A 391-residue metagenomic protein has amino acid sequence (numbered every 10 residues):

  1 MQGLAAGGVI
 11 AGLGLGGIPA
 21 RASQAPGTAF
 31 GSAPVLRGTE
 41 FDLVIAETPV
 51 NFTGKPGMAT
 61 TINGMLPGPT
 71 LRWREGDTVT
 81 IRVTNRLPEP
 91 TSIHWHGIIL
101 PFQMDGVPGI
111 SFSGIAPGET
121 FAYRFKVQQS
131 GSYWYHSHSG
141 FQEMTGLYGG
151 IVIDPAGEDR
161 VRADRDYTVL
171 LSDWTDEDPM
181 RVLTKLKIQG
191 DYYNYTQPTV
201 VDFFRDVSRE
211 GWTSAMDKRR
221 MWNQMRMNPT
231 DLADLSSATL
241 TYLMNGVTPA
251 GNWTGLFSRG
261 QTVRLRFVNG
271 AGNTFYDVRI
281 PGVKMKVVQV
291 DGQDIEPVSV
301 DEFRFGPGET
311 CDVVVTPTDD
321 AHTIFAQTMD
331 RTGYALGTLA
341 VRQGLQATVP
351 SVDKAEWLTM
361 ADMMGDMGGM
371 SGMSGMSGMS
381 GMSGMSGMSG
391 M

Functional and structural regions predicted by a protein language model:
A5-F305, V313-V314, G337, G344-G378: Histidine-centered copper-binding motifs that mark active-site loops of extracellular/periplasmic copper enzymes
Y133-S139, A321-D330: Short, aromatic- and glycine-rich surface loops/edge beta-strands on solvent-exposed regions
D312, P317-A321: A conserved active-site cap/scaffold subdomain adjacent to cofactor or substrate pockets
T323-T338, Q343-Q346: C-terminal functional regions that serve as terminal interaction/effector modules
S380-S386: Thr-biased low-complexity repeat/linker tracts and other Thr-enriched repetitive architectures
M388-M391: PEST-like low-complexity, intrinsically disordered acidic/proline/serine-rich tracts that flank trafficking/processing
